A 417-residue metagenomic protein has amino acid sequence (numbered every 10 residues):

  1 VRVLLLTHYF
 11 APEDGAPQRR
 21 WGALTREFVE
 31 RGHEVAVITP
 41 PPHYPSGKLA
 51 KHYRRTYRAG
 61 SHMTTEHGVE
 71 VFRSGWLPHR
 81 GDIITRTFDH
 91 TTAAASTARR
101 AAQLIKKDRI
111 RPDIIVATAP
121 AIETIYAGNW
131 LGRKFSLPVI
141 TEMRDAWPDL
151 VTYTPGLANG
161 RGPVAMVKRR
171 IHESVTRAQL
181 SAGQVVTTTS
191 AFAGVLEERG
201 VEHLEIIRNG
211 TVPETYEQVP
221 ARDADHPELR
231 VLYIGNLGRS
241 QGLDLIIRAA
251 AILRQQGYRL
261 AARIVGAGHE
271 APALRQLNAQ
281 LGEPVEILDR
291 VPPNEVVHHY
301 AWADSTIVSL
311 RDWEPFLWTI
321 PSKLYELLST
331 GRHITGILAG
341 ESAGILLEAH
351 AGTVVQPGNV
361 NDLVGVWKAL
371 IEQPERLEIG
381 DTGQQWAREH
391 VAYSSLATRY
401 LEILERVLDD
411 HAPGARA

Functional and structural regions predicted by a protein language model:
R31, R99-A102, E123-Y126, W130-P138 (+2 more regions): Membrane-proximal helix-turn-helix segments that form the acceptor-binding/catalytic region of lipid-linked
A191, N209-G210: Carbohydrate-associated surface elements
G210-P227, G242, P374: Acidic anion/phosphate-binding donor-loop and adjacent secondary structure in glycosyltransferase catalytic cores
D223-Q241, I247-A250: Conserved donor-binding/catalytic core segment of Leloir-type glycosyltransferases
E228, V265, A271-H298: Nucleotide-activated donor-binding/catalytic signature segment of Leloir-type glycosyltransferases, i.e., the conserved
Q241, P292-H299, T306-Y325, H333-I345: Nucleotide-sugar-dependent
G340-K368: Change "using UDP/GDP/dTDP sugars" to "using nucleotide sugars
G358, D362, P374-L404: A charged, aromatic-enriched C-terminal amphipathic alpha-helix characteristic of glycosyltransferases across folds
